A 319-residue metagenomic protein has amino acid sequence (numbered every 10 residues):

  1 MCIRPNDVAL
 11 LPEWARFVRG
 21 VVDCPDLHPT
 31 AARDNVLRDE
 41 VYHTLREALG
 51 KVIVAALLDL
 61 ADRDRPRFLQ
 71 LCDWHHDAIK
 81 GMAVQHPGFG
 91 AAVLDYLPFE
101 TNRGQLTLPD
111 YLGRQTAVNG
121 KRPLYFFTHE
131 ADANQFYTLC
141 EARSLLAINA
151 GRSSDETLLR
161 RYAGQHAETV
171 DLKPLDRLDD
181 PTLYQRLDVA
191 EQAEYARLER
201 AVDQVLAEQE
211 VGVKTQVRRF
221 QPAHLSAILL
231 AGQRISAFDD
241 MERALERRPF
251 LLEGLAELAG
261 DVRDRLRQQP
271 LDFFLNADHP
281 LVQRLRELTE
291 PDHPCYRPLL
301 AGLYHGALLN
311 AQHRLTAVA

Functional and structural regions predicted by a protein language model:
M1-A319: Conserved GHKL (Bergerat-fold) ATPase module
